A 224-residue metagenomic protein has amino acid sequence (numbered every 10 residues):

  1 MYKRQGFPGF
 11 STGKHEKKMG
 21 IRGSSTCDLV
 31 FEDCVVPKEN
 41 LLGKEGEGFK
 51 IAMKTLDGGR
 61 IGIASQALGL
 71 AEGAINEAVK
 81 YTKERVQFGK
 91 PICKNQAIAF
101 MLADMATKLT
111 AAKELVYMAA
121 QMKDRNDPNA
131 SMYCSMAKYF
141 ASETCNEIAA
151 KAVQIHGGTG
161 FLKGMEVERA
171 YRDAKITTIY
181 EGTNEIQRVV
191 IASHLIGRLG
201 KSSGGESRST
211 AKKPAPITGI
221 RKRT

Functional and structural regions predicted by a protein language model:
M1-K80, K90, N184-V189, S193-T224: FAD-binding core of flavoproteins
I21, P128, M132-R223: Alpha-helix capping/hinge segments and adjacent helical runs
A52, A78, A119, Y171-A174: Short alpha-helical scaffolding segments that buttress acidic/His motifs in well-ordered protein cores
G58, M105-K108, D173: Membrane-interface junctions
G62-E72, Q96-A99, A103-A106, S135 (+1 more regions): Short amphipathic alpha-helical segments with heptad-repeat character
L68, E72-I75, L102-A112, V116 (+1 more regions): Alpha-helical transition-metal enzyme core signature, strongest for iron centers
V79-C93, A106-F140, V153-G158: C-terminal helix-coil-helix/basic helical segment that borders enzyme active sites and/or dimer interfaces and provides
